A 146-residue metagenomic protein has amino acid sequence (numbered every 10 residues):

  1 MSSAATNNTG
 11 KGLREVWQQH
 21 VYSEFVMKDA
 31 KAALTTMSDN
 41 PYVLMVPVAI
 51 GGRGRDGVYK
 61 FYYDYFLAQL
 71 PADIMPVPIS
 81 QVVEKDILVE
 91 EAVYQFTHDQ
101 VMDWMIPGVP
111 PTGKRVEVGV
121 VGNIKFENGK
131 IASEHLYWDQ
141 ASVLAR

Functional and structural regions predicted by a protein language model:
S2-R146: C-terminal and inter-domain tail/linker signature
